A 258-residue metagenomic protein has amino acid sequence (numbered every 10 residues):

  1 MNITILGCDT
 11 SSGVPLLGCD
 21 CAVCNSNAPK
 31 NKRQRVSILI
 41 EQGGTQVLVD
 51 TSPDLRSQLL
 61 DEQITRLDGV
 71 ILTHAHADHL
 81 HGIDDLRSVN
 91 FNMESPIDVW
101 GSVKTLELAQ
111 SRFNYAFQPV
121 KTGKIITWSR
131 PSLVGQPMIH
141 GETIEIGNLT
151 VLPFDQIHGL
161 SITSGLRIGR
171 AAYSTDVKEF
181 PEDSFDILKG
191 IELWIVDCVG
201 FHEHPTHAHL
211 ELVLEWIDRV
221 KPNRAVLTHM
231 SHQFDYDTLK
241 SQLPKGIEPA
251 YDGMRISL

Functional and structural regions predicted by a protein language model:
M1-S174, K240-L258: Binuclear metal-dependent hydrolase catalytic cores
E179-L258: Cap/insert and terminal regions of metallo-dependent hydrolase folds
